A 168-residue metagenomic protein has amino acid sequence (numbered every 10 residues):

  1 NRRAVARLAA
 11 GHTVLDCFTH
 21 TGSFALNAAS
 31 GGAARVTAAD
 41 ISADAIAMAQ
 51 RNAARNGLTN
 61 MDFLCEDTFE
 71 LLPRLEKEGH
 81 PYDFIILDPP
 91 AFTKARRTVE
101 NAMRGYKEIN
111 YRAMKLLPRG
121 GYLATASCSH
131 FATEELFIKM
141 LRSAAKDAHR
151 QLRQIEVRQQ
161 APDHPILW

Functional and structural regions predicted by a protein language model:
N1-H12: SAM-dependent Rossmann-like transferase core, predominantly class I methyltransferases with a strong bias toward
A9, G57, G79, L116-P118: A generic alpha-to-beta junction signature in SAM-dependent methyltransferases
G11-H20: Conserved class I S-adenosyl-L-methionine
T21-A34: Conserved SAM-binding loop of SAM-dependent methyltransferases across substrates and taxa, primarily the Class I
R35-D40: Conserved SAM-binding motif I beta-strand of class I
D44-I86: S-adenosyl-L-methionine
P81, E108, R119-W168: C-terminal catalytic and target-recognition region of SAM-dependent MTase-like enzymes, primarily methyltransferases
Y82-R112: Mobile active-site "lid"/loop adjacent to the S-adenosyl-L-methionine
